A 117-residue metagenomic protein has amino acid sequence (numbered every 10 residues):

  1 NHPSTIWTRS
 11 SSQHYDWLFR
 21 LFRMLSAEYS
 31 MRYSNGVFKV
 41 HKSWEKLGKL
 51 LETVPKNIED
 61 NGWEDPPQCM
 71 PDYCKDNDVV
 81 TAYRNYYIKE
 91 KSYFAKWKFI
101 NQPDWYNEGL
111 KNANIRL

Functional and structural regions predicted by a protein language model:
N1, T5-L117: Sequence termini and other peripheral, non-core segments
